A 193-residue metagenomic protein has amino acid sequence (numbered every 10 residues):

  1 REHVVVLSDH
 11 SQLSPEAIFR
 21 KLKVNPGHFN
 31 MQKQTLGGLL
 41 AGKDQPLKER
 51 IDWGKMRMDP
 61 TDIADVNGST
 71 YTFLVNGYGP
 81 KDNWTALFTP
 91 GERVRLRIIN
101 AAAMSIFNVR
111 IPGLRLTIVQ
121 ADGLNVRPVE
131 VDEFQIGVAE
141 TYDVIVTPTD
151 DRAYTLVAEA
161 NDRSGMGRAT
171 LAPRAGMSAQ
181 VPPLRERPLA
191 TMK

Functional and structural regions predicted by a protein language model:
R1-L40, V126-K193: Extended terminal and domain-junction accessory segments
H3-E92, I99-A102: Acidic-aromatic/histidine active-site loop/patch
S69, A121, E130-V131: Blade-edge beta-strand/turn elements of extracellular beta-propeller and related beta-sheet repeat scaffolds
D82-T85, R95-R97, S105-I106, V131-D132 (+2 more regions): Generic recognition of flexible, low-complexity loop/linker segments
T89, V109-R110, G137, T147: Low-complexity, polar/charged sequence tracts that form flexible coils or short amphipathic helices and often embed
E92-V94, L114: Short "repeat-start/strand-capping" segments in structured domains, especially the N-termini of parallel beta-helix
A101-T117: Short acidic, flexible loop segments centered on an aromatic residue
R115-V126: Short aromatic-acidic-glycine turn motif
